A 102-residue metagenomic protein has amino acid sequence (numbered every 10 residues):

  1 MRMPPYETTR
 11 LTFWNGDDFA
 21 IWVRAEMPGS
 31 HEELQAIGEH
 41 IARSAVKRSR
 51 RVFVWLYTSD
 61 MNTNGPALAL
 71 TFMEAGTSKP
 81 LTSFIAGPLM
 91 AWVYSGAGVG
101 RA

Functional and structural regions predicted by a protein language model:
M1-N15: N-terminal low-complexity, Pro/Thr/Ser-rich intrinsically disordered segments that act as propeptides or flexible
R2-P4, F53-A102: Polar/charged, Gly/Pro-rich intrinsically disordered segments
T9-L11, A42-S44, P80-T82: Short, flexible coil/linker segments at or flanking structured domains
W14-A69: Mature extracytoplasmic domains of secretory-pathway proteins
